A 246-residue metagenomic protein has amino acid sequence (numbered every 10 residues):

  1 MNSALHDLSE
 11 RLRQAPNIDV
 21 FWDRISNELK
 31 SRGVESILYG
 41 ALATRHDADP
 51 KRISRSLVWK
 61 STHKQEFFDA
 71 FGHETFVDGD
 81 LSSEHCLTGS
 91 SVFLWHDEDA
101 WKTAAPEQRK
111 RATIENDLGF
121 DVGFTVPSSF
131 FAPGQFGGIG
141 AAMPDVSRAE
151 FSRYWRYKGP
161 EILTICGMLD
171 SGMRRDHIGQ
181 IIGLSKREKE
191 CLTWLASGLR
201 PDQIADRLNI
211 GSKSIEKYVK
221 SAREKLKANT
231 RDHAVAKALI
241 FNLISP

Functional and structural regions predicted by a protein language model:
M1-R11, I18, G137-S185, T193: Juxtadomain coupling helices with adjacent low-complexity linkers
H6-E10, I18-K30, Q108-A112: Short amphipathic alpha-helical segments
N17-K51: Helix-loop-beta substructure at the N-terminus of cytosolic sensory domains that couple signal/ligand detection
L57-N116: Regulatory sensory and allosteric helical modules in signal-transduction proteins and certain transcription factors
P106-G134: Helix-to-coil/beta transition segments that act as allosteric "coupling" elements at the rims of sensory or catalytic
K189-A196, R223: Hydrophobic residues on short alpha-helical segments
R200-H233: Recognition helix of helix-turn-helix DNA-binding domains
R231-N242: Short, basic, alpha-helical segments at the C-terminal edge of helix-turn-helix-like DNA-binding modules
